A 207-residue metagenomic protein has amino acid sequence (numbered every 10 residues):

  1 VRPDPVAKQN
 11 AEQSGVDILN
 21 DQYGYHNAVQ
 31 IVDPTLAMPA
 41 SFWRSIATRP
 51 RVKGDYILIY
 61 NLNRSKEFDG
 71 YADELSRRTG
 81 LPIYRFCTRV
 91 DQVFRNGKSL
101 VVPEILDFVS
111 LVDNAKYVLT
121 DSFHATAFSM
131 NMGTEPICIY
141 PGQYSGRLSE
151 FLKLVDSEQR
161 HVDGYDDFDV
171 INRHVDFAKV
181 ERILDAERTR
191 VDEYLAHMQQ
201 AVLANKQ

Functional and structural regions predicted by a protein language model:
V1-Q207: Active-site anion-handling motifs in enzyme catalytic cores
